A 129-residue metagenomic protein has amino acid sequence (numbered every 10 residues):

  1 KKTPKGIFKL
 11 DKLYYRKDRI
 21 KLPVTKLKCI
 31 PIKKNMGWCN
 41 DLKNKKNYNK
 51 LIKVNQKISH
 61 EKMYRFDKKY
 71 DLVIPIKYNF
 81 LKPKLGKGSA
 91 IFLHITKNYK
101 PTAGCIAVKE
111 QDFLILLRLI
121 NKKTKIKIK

Functional and structural regions predicted by a protein language model:
K1-A103, Q111-K129: Cell wall/extracellular polymer interaction/catalysis modules
V108: A conserved hydrophobic position in a structured secondary element of the catalytic/binding core that shapes
